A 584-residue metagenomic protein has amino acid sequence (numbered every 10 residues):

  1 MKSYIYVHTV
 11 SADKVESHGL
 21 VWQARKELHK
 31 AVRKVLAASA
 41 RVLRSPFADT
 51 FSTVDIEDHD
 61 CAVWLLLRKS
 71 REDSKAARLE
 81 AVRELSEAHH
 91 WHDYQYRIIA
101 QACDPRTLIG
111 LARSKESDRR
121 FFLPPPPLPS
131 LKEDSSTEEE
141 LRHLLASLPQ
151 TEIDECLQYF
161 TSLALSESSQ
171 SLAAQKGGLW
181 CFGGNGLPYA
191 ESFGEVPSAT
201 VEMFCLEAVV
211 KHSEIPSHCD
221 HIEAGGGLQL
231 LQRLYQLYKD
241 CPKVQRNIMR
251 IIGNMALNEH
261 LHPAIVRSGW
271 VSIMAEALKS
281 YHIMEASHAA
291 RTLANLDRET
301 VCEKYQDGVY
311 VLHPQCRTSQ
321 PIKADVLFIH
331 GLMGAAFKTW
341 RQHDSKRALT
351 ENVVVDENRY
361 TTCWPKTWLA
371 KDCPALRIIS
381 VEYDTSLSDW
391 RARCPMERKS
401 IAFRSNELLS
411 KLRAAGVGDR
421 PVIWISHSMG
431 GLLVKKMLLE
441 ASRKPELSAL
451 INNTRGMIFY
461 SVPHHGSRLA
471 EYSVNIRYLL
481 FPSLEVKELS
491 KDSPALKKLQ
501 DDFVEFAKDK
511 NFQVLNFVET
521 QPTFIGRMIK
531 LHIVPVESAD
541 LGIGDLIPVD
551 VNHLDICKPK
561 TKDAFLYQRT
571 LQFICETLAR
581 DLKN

Functional and structural regions predicted by a protein language model:
M1-L332, N406, R413, G418 (+1 more regions): Long amphipathic alpha-helical tracts in eukaryotic proteins
A224-G225, R267, K338-D344, R391-P395 (+4 more regions): Short coil/turn segments at secondary-structure boundaries
H330, D344-S345, S388, R398 (+1 more regions): Serine-dependent carboxylesterase/thioesterase catalytic core of lipase-like alpha/beta-hydrolase/SGNH enzymes
G331-G334, Y383-S388, M429-G431, L439 (+4 more regions): Conserved beta-strand elements of beta-rich interaction domains across eukaryotes, especially beta-propellers
L332-V422: Active-site catalytic motif of lipid deacylating hydrolases and related acyltransferases
N453-R455, D509-V514, L541-G544: Short, proline-enriched alpha-helix->beta-strand connector loops that line the catalytic pocket of alpha/beta-hydrolase
T520-N552: Active-site-adjacent alpha-helix of alpha/beta-hydrolase-fold enzymes
K558-C575: Post-His helix in hydrolase/transferase enzymes
